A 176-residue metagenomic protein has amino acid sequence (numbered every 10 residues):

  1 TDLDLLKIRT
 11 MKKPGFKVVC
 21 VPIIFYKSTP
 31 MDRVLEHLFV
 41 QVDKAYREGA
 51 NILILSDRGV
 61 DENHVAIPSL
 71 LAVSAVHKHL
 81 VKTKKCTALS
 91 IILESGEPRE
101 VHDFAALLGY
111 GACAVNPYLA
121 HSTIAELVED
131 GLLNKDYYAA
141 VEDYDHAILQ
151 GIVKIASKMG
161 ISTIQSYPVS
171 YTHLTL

Functional and structural regions predicted by a protein language model:
T1-V81: Non-catalytic terminal/interface segments that mediate subunit docking, oligomerization, and allosteric communication
R47, Y167-Y171: Composition- and surface-driven signal marking solvent-exposed, interaction-prone regions in large proteins
K78, K82-Y118, S122, E126-P168: Phosphate/diphosphate-binding loops
T172-L176: Conserved small/polar residues in nucleotide/adenosyl-binding loops
